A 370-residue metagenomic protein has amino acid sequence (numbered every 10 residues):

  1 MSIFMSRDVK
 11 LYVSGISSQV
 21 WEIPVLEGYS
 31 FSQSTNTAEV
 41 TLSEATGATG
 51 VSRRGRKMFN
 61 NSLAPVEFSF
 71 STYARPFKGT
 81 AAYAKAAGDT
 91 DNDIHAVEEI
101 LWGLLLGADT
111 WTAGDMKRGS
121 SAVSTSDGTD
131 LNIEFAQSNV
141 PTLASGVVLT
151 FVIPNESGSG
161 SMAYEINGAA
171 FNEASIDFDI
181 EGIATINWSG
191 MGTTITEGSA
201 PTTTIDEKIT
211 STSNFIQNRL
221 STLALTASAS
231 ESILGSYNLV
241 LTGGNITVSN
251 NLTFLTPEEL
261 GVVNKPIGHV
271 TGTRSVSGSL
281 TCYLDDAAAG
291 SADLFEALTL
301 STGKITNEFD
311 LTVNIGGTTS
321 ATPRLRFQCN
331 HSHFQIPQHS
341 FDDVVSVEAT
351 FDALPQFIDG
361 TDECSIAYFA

Functional and structural regions predicted by a protein language model:
M1-A370: Signature of extracytoplasmic/envelope-associated structural regions
